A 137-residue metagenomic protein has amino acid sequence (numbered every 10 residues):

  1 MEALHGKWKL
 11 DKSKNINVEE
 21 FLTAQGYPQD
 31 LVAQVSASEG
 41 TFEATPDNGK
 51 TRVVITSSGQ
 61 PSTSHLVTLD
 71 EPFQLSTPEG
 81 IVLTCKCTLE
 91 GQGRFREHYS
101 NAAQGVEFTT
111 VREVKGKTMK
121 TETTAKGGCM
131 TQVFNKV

Functional and structural regions predicted by a protein language model:
M1-V137: Hydrophobic small-molecule pocket/channel-lining residues, especially in calycin-type beta-barrels
